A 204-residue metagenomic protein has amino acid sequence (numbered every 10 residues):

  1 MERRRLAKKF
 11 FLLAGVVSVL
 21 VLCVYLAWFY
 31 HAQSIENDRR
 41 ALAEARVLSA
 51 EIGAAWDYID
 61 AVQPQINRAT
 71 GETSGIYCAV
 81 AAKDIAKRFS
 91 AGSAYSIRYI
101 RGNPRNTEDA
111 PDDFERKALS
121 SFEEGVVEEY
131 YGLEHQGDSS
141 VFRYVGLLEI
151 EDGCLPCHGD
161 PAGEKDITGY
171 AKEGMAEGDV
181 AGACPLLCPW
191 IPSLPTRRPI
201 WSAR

Functional and structural regions predicted by a protein language model:
M1-L6, F10, P192, T196-I200: Membrane-helix interfacial "entry" motifs
R4-H31, R204: Extreme N-terminal signal-anchor transmembrane helix of membrane signaling/transducer proteins, especially in bacteria
Y30-G53: Juxtamembrane membrane-water interface segments immediately C-terminal to a transmembrane helix
A50-D57, A61, Q65-E151: Extracytoplasmic ligand-binding sensor domains of the Cache superfamily
E149-A171: The canonical Cys-X-X-Cys-His
K165-M175, W190-R204: Membrane-interface helix-start motif
E173-C184: Extended, hydrophilic extramembrane loops/domains of integral membrane proteins
